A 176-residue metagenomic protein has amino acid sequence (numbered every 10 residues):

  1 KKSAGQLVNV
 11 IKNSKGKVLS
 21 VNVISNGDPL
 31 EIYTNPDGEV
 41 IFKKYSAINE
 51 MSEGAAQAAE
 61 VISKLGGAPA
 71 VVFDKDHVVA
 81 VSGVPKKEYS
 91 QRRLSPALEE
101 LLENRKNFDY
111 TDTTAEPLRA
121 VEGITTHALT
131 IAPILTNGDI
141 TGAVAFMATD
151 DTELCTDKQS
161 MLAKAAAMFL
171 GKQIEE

Functional and structural regions predicted by a protein language model:
K1-V23: PDZ peptide-recognition modules
K15-K17, S25-N35: Short amphipathic alpha-helical segments
T34-Y45: Short, basic amphipathic alpha-helical segments that act as recognition/interaction helices in nucleic-acid-binding
I48-E50, Q57-G123: Structured interaction and signal-relay segments at domain junctions
N49-V61, S90-E100, F108, A143-E176: Juxtadomain coupling helices with adjacent low-complexity linkers
I124-L135: A short beta-strand signature within small-molecule sensing/ligand-binding domains used in signal transduction
I134-V144: Short hydrophobic/glycine-rich mini-motifs in sensory/regulatory modules that couple input to downstream signaling
